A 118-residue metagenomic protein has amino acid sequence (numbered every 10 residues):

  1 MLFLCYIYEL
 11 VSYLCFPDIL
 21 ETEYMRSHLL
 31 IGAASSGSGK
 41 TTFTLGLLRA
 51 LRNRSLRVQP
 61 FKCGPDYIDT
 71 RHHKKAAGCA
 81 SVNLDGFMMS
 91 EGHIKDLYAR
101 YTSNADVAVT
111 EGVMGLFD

Functional and structural regions predicted by a protein language model:
E9-V11, D18-E23: Acidic, Ala/Val/Gly-enriched low-complexity intrinsically disordered segments
T22-S38, T42, L48-D118: ATP-dependent carboxylate-amine ligase catalytic core
